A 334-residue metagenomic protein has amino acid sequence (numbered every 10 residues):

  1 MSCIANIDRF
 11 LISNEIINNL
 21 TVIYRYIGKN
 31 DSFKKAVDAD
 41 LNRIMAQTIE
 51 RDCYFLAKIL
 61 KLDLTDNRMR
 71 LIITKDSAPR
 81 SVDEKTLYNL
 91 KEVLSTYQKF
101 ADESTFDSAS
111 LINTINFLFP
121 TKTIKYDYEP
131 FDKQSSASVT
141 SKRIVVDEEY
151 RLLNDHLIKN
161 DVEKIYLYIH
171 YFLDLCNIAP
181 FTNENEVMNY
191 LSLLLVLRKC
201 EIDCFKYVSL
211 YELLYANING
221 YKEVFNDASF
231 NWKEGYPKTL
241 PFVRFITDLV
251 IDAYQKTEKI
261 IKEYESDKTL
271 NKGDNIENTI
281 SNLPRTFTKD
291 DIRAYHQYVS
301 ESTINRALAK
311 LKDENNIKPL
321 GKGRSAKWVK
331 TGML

Functional and structural regions predicted by a protein language model:
M1-F181, E186-L334: FIC/Doc superfamily catalytic core
